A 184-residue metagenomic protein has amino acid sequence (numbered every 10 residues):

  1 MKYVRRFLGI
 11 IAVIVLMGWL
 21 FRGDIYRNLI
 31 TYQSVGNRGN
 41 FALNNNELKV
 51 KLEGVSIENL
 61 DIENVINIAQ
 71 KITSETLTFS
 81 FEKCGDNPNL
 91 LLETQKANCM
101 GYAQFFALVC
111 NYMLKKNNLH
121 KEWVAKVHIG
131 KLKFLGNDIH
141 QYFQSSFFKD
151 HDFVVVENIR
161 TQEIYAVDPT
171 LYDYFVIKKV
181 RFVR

Functional and structural regions predicted by a protein language model:
R5-D24: Hydrophobic membrane-insertion alpha-helices, especially the h-region of bacterial N-terminal signal peptides
L16-W19, A69-T76, Y165-A166: Alpha-helical and coiled-coil interaction segments, frequently adjacent to or embedded within charge-biased
R22, L77-T78, K126: Enriched - but not universal
I25-Y26, I30: Flexible, polar/low-complexity N-terminal or interdomain linker segments that lie immediately upstream of folded
T31-A97, N111, D173-F175: Secondary-structure boundary elements
E53-S56, Q104-R184: Hydrophobic/aromatic-rich core segments of domains that either
